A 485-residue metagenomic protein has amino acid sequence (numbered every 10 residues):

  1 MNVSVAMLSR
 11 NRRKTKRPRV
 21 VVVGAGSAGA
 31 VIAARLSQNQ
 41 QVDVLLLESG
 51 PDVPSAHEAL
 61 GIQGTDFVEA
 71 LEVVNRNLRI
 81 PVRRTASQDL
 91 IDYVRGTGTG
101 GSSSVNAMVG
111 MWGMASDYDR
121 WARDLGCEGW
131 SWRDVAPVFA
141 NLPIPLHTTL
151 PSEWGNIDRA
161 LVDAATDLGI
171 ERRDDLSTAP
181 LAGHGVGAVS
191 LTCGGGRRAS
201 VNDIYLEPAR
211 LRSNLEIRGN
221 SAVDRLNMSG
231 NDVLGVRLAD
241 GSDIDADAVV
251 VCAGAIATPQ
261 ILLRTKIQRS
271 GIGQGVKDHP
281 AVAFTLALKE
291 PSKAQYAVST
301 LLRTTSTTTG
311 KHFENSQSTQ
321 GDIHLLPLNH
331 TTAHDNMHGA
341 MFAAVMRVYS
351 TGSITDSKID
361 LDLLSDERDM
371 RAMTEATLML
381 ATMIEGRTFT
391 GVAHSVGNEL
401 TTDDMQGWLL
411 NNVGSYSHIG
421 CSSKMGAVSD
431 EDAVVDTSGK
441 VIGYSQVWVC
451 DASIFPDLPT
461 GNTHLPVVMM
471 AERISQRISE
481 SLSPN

Functional and structural regions predicted by a protein language model:
N2-P137, I267-A287, L301: N-terminal glycine-rich phosphate/pyrophosphate-binding loop and immediately adjacent elements
R17, Q63-G64, R79, G185-C193 (+6 more regions): A glycine-rich dinucleotide-binding beta-alpha-beta segment and adjacent secondary-structure elements that constitute
R35, N39-L45, G50-S55, S221 (+3 more regions): Glycine-rich loop(s) and the adjacent beta-strand/alpha-helix scaffold that form part
A107, R123-R225, S229-V233, V392 (+2 more regions): Conserved redox-cofactor binding core of oxidoreductases
V138, L142, F342, V348-G414 (+1 more regions): Helix-rich C-terminal "cap"/substrate-channel and partner-interaction subdomain that packs against the flavin-binding
C193, L211-S213, A248, P259-R347 (+6 more regions): Mid-to-C-terminal "cap/lid" subdomains and adjacent gly/pro-rich loops that border and regulate access to redox
P466-E480: An active-site-proximal "capping" alpha-helix that borders the catalytic cofactor pocket
